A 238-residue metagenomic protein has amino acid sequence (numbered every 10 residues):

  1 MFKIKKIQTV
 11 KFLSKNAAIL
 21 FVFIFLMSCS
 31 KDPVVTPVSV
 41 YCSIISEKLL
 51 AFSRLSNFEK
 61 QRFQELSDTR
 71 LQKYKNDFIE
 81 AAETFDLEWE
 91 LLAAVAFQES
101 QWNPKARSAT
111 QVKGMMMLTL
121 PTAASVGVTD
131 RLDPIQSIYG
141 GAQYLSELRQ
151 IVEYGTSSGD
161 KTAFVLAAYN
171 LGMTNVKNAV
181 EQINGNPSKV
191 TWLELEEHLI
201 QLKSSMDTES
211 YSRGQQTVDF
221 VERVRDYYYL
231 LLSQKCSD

Functional and structural regions predicted by a protein language model:
I4-A17: Bacterial N-terminal signal peptides that target proteins for export
A17-L26: Bacterial N-terminal signal peptides
L26-I79, K105: N-terminal export signals and maturation junctions of secreted/periplasmic proteins
E47-F52, A163-L230: Catalytic and substrate-binding regions of cell-wall glycan-acting enzymes that process beta-1,4-linked
Q61-D68, F78-A81, P104-A106, A124-I135 (+3 more regions): Second-shell loop/turn segments in exported
I79, L87-N103, I138-A142, V165-L171 (+1 more regions): Short, functionally critical alpha-helical segments immediately adjacent to catalytic or ligand/cofactor-binding
S100-A109, L148-Y154, L171-I183: Secretory-pathway/luminal and periplasmic proteins that interact with or process carbohydrate-rich
K105-T129, Q136-E147, E196-L199, V224: Substrate-binding/active-site groove segments that recognize and process beta-1,4-linked N-acetyl-hexosamine
